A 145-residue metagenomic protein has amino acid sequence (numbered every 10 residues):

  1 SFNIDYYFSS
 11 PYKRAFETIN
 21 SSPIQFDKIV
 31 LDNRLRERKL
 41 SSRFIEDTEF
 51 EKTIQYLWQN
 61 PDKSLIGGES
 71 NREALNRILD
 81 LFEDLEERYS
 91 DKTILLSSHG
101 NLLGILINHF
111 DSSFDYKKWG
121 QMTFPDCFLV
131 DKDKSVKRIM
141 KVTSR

Functional and structural regions predicted by a protein language model:
S1-D5, D133-R145: An N-terminal RHG(E/S)-centered segment typical of histidine phosphatases
S1-Q59: Phosphate-coordination/substrate-recognition cap region in phosphate-metabolizing enzymes
F2-N3, L85-T93: Glycine-rich phosphate-binding loop signature in dinucleotide/nucleotide-binding domains
S9-S10, N76, S97-S98: Short beta-strand scaffold positions
S21, I105, H109: Active-site signature of alpha/beta-hydrolase-fold catalytic machinery across serine- and Asp/Cys-nucleophile hydrolases
I54-E73: Short glycine/proline- and acidic residue-enriched helix-loop micro-motifs that form flexible lids or anion-recognition
K92-S98, L102: Beta-strand elements within well-structured catalytic alpha/beta cores of enzymes that handle phosphate/sulfate esters
D111-M140: Domain-level recognition of soluble alpha/beta enzyme cores, biased toward histidine phosphatases/phosphomutases
